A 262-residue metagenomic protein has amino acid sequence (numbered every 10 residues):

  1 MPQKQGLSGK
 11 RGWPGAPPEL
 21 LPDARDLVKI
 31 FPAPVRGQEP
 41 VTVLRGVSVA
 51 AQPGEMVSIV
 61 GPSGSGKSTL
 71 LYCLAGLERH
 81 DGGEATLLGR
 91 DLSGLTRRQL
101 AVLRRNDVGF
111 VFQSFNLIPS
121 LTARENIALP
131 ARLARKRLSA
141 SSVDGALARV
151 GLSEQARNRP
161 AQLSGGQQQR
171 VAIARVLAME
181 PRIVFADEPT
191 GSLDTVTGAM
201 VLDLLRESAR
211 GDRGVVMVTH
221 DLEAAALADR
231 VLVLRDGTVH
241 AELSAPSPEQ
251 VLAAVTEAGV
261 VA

Functional and structural regions predicted by a protein language model:
Q38-V41, L92-G109, L133, R210 (+1 more regions): ABC ATPase NBD coupling module
V60-P62: The feature captures the beta-strand-to-loop junction immediately N-terminal to the Walker
G83-D91: Conserved ABC transporter NBD signature motif
L121-L129: Short coil-to-helix segment of the ABC ATPase nucleotide-binding domain corresponding to the Q-loop/switch region
N158-A161, M179, G211: Conserved signature/switch motifs of ABC ATPase nucleotide-binding domains
R159-L163, Q167-Q169: Conserved ABC ATPase signature
V184-D187: Catalytic Walker B motif of ABC-type/P-loop ATPase nucleotide-binding domains
